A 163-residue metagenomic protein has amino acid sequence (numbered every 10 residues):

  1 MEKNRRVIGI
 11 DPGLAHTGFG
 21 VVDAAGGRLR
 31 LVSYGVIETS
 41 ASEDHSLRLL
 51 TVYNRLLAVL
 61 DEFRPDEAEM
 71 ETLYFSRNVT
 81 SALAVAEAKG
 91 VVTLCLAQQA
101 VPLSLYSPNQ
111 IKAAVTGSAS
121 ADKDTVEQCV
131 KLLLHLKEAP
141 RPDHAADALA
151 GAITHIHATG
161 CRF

Functional and structural regions predicted by a protein language model:
M1-F163: Phosphate- and other anionic-substrate recognition elements at nucleic-acid/protein interfaces
